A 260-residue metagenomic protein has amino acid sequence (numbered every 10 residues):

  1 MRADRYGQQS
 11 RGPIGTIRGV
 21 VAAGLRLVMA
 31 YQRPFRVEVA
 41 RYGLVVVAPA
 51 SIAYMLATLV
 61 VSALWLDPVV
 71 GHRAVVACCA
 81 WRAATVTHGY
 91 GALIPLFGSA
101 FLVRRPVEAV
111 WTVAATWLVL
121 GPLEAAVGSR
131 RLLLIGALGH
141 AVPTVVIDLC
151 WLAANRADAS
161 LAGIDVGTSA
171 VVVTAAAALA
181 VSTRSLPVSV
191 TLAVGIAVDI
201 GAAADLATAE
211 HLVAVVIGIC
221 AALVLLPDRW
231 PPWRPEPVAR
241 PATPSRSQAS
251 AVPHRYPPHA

Functional and structural regions predicted by a protein language model:
A3, Y31-C78: N-terminal signal-anchor transmembrane alpha helix
L64-P122, A126-S129: N-terminal TM1-TM2 helical hairpin plus the immediately adjacent luminal interfacial "cap"
P95, V113-G121, A170-A178, T191-G201: Hydrophobic, membrane-inserted alpha-helices
V127-A159: Hydrophobic alpha-helical transmembrane segments of integral membrane proteins
I135-V142, V188-G201, G218: Central hydrophobic cores of alpha-helical transmembrane segments in multi-pass integral membrane proteins
D158-L179, E210: Membrane-interface micro-motifs in multi-pass membrane enzymes
D205-C220: Loop-to-transmembrane alpha-helix initiation sites
R229-A260: Short, highly charged, low-complexity non-transmembrane loops/tails of multi-pass membrane proteins
